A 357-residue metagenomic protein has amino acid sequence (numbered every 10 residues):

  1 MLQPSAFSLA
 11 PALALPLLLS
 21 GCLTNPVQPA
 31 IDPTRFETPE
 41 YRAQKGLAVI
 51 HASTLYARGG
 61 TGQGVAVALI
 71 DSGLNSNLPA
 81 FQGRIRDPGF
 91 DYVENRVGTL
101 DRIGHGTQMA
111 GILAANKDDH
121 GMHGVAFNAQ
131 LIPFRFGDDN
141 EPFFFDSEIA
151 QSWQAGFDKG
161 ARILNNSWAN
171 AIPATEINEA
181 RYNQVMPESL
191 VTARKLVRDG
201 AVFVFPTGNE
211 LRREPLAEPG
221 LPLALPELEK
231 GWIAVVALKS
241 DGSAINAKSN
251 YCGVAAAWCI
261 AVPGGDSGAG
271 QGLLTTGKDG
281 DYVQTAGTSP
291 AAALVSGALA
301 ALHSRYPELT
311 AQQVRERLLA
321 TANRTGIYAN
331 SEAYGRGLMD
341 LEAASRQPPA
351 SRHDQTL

Functional and structural regions predicted by a protein language model:
M1-P11: Bacterial N-terminal signal peptides that target proteins for export
L19-G21: C-terminal motif of bacterial Sec signal peptides marking the signal peptidase cleavage site
L23-P29, T61, N116, F134-E229 (+2 more regions): Substrate-binding/access-modulating region of protease and related hydrolase catalytic domains
P26-T34, E40-A43, S53-P88, N95-F145 (+6 more regions): Subtilisin-like serine protease catalytic core
P39-K45, H51, A161-N165, W232 (+1 more regions): C-terminal subdomain of the subtilisin-like protease fold in secreted/lumenal serine endopeptidases
Y56, L74, A114-D118, F127 (+9 more regions): Sec-exported extracytoplasmic/periplasmic mature domains
D71, P79, L223-S304, E308: Extracellular S/T/G-rich loop segment that most often corresponds to the catalytic His/Ser-adjacent loop
S72-S76, Y92, D118-D119, G137-E141 (+8 more regions): Solvent-exposed loop/turn segments at secondary-structure junctions within structured extracellular/periplasmic domains
